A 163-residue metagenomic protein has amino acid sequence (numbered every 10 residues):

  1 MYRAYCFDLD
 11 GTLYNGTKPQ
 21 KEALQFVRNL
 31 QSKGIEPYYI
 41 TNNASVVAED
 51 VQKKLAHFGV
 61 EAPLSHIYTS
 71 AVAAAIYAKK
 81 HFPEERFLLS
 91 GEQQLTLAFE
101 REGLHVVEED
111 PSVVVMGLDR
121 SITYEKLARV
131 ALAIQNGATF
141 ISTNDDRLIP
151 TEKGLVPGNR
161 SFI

Functional and structural regions predicted by a protein language model:
M1-L9, L13-I163: HAD-like aspartate-dependent phosphatase fold
